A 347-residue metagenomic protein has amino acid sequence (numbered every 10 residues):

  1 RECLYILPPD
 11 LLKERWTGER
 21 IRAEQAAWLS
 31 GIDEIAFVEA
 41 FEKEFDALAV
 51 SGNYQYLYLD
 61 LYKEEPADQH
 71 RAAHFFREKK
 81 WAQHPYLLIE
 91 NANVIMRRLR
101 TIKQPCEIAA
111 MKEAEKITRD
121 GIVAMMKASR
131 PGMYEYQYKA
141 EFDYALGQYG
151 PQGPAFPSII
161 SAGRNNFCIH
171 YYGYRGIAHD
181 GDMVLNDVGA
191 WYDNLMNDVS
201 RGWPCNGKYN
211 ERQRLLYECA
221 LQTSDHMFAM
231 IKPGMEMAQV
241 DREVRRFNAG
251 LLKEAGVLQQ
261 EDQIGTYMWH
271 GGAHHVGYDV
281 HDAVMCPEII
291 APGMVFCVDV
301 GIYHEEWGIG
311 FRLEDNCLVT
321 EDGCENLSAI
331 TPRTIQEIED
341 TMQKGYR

Functional and structural regions predicted by a protein language model:
R1-R347: Active-site neighborhoods and metal-handling regions in enzymes and metal-associated proteins
